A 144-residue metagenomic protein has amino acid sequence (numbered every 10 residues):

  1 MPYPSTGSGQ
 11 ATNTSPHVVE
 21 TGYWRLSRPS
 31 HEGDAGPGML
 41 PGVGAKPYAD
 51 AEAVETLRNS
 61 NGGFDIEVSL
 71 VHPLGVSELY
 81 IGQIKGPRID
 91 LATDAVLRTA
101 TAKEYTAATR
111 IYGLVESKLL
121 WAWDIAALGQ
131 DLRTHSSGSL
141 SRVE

Functional and structural regions predicted by a protein language model:
M1-A127, D131-G138: Soluble ligand-binding/transfer domains with enclosed cavities or grooves
